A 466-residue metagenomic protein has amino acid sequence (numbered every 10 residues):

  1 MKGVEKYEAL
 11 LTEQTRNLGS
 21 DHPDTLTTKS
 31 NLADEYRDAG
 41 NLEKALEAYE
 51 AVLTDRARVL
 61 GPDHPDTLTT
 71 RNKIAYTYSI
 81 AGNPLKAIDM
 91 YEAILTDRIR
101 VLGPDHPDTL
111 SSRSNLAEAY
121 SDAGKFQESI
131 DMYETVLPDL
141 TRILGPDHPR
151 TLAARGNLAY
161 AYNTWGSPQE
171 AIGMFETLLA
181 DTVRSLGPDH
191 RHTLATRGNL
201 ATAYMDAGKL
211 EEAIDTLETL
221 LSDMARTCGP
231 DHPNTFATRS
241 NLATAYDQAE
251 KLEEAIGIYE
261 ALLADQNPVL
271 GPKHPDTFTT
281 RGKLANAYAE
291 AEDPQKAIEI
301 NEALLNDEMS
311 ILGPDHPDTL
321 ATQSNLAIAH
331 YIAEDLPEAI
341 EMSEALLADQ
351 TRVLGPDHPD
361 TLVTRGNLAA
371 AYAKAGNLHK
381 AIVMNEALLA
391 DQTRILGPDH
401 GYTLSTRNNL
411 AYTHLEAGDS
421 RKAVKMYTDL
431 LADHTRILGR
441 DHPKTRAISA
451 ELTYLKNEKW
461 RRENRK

Functional and structural regions predicted by a protein language model:
M1-K466: Intrinsic-disorder-linked linear interaction elements in eukaryotic regulatory proteins
